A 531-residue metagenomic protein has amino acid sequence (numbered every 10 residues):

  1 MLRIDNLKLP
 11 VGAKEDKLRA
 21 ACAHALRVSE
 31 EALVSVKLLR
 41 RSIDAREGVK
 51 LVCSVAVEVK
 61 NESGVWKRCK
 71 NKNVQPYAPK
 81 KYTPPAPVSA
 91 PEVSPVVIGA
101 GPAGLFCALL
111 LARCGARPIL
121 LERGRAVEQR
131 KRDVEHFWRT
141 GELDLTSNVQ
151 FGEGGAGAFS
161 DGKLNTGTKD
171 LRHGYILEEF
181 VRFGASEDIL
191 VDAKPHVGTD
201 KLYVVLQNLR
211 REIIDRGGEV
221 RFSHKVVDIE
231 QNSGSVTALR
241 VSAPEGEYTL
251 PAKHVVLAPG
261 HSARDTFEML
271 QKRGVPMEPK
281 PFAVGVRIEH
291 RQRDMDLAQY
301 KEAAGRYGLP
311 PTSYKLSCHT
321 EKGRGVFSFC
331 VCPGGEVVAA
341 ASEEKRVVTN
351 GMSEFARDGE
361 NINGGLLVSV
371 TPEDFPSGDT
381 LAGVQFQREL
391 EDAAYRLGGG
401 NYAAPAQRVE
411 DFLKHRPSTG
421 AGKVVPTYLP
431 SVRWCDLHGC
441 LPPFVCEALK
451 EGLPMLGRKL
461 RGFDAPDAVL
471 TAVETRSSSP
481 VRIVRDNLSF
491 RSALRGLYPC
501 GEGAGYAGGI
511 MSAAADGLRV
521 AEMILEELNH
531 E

Functional and structural regions predicted by a protein language model:
M1-E531: Residues forming the flavin
